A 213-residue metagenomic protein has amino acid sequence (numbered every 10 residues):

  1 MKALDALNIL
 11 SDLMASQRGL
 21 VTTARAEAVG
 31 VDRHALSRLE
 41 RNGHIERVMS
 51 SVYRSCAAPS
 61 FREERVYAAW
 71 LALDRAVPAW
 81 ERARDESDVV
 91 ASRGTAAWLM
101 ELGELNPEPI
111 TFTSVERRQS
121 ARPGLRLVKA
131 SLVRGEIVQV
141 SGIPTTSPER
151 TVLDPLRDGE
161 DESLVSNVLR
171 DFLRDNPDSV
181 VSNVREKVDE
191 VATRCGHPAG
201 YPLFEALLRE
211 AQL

Functional and structural regions predicted by a protein language model:
K2-N8, A15-S147, T151-D154, D158-E186 (+1 more regions): Short gly/ser-rich loop at a beta-strand->alpha-helix junction or flexible surface loop bordering the NTP-binding
